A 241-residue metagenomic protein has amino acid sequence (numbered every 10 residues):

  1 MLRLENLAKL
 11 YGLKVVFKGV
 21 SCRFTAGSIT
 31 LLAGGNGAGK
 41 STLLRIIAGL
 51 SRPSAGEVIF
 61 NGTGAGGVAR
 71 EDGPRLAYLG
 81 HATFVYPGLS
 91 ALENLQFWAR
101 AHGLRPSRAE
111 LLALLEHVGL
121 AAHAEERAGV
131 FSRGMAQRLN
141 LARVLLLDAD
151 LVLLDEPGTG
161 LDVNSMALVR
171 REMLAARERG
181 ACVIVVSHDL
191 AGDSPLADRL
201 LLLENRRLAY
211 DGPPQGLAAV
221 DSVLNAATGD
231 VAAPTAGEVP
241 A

Functional and structural regions predicted by a protein language model:
A48: Helix-to-loop junction immediately C-terminal to a conserved catalytic motif
G56-D72: Conserved ABC transporter NBD signature motif
Q96, R100, P106-H123: Conserved ABC ATPase "signature" region
V152-D155: Catalytic Walker B motif of ABC-type/P-loop ATPase nucleotide-binding domains
S187-H188: H-loop/switch region of ABC-family ATPase nucleotide-binding domains
